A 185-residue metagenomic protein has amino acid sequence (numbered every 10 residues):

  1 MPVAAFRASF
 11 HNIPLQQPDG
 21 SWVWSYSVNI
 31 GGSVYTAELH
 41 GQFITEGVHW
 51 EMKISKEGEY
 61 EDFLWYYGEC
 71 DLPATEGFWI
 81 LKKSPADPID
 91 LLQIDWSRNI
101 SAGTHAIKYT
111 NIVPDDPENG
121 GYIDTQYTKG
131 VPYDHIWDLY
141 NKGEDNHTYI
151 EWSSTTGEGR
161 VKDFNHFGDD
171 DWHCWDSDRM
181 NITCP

Functional and structural regions predicted by a protein language model:
M1-P185: Low-complexity, intrinsically disordered segments exposed to solvent
